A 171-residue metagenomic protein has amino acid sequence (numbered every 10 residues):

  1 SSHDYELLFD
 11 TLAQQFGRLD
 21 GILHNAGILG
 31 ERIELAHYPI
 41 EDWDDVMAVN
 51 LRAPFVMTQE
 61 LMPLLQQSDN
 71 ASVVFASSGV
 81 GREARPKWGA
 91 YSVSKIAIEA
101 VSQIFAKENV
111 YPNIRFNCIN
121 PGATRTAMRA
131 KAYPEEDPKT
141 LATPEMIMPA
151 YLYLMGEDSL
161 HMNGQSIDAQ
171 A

Functional and structural regions predicted by a protein language model:
N25-E31: Conserved NAD(P)H cofactor-binding loop of Rossmann-fold oxidoreductase domains
I33-L35, D42-D44: Substrate-binding pocket helix/loop in short-chain dehydrogenase/reductase
Y38, A84-S92, I104, R129-A132: Active-site loop-to-helix junction immediately N-terminal to the catalytic Tyr of the SDR YXXXK motif in Rossmann-fold
T58, S94: Active-site helix of classical SDR
S78: Residue(s) in the substrate-gating loop at a strand-loop-helix junction that position the organic substrate next
E83, I104-I114: Active-site-adjacent segment of SDR/Rossmann-fold oxidoreductases
Y111-I114, C118-I119, T126, E135-A171: C-terminal helical subdomain
